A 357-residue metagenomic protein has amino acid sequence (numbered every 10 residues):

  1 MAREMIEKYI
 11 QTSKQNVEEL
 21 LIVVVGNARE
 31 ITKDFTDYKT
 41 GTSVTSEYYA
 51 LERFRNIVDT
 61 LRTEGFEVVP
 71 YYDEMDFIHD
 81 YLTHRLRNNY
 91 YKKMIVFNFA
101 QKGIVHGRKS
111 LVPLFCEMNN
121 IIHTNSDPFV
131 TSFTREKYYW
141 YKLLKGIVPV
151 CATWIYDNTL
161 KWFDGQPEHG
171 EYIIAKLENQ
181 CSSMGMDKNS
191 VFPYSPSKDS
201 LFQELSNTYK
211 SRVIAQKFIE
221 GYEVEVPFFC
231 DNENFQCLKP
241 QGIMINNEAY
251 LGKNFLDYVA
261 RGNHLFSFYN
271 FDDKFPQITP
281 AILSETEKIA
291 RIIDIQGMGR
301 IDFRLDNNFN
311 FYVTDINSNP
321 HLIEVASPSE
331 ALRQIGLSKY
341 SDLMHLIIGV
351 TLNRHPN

Functional and structural regions predicted by a protein language model:
M1-I122, L160-D164: ATP-binding N-terminal substructure of ATP-dependent carboxylate-amine bond-forming enzymes
A2, Q11-S13, E18-V23, H79 (+4 more regions): Active-site nucleotide/adenylate-binding loops and adjacent lid/helix of ATP-dependent enzymes
E30-F35, S182-G185, L322-V325: Short acidic/His/Gly/Ser-rich catalytic and metal-binding motifs that mark active-site loops of diverse hydrolases
I57, L61, C116, W140 (+2 more regions): Structural element of the ATP-grasp superfamily
V68, I122-H123, V150, I173: Hydrophobic beta-strand scaffold residues
S195-Q277, N307-Y312: Phosphate-binding site of ATP-dependent enzymes
P276-P280, Q296, L305-N357: C-terminal active-site "lid" helix and adjoining low-complexity regulatory extension at the edge of ATP-using catalytic
